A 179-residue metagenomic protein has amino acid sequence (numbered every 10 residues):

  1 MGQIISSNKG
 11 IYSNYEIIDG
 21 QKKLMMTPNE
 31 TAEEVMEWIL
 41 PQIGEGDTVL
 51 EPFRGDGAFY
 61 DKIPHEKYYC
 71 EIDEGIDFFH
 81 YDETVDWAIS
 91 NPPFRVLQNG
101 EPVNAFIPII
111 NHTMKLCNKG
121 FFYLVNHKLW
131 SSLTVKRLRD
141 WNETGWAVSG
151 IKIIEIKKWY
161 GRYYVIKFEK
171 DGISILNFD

Functional and structural regions predicted by a protein language model:
M1-D179: Class I S-adenosyl-L-methionine-dependent methyltransferase catalytic core
